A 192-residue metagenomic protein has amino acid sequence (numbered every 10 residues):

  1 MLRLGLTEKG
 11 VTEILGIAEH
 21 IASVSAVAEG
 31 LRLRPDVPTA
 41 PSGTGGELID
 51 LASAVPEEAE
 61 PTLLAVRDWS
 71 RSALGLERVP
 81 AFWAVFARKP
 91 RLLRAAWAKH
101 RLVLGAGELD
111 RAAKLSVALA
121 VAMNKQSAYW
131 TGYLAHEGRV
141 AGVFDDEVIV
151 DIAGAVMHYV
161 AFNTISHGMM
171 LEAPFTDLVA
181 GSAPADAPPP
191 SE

Functional and structural regions predicted by a protein language model:
M1-E192: Hydrophobic alpha-helical segments
